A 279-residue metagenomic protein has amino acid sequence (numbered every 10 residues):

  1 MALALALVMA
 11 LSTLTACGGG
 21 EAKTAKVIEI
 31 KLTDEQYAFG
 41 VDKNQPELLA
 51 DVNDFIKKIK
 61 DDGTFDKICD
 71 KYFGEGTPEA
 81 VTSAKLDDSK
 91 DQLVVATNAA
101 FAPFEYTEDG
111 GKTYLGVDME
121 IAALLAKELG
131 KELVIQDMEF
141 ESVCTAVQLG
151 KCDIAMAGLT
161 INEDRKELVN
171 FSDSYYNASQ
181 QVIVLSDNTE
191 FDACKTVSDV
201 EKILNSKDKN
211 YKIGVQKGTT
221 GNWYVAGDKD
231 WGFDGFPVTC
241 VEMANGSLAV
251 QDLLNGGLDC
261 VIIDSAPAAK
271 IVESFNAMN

Functional and structural regions predicted by a protein language model:
M1-L7: Sec-dependent N-terminal signal peptides
S12-A16: C-terminal motif of bacterial Sec signal peptides marking the signal peptidase cleavage site
G20-T33, E141-T145, G158-L168, W223-W231 (+1 more regions): A ligand-binding cleft/hinge motif common to bilobed small-molecule-binding domains
K23-L49, A99, Y176-V184, S265 (+1 more regions): Periplasmic-binding protein-like
K23-T33, A123, K127, E132-K202: Acidic, polar ligand-binding/catalytic clefts
T24-T33, N53-K90, S198-C240, N279: Ligand-binding clefts/hinges and TM-proximal coupling segments of bilobed small-molecule sensing domains
Y37, E47-E75, D87-L159, E167 (+2 more regions): Extracytoplasmic small-molecule ligand-binding "clamshell" domains of the periplasmic binding protein/Venus flytrap
V95, A99-A102, G111-K127, N177-G246 (+1 more regions): Bilobed "Venus flytrap"/periplasmic-binding protein-like clamshell domains and structurally analogous long
